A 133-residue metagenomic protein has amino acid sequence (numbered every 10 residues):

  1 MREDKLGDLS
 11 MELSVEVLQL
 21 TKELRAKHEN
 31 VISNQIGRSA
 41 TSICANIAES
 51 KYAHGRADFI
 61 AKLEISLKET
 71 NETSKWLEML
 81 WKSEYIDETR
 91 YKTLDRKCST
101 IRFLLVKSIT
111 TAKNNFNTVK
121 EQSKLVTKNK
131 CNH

Functional and structural regions predicted by a protein language model:
M1-E49, A53-H133: Short, C-terminally biased terminal segments at protein or domain edges
